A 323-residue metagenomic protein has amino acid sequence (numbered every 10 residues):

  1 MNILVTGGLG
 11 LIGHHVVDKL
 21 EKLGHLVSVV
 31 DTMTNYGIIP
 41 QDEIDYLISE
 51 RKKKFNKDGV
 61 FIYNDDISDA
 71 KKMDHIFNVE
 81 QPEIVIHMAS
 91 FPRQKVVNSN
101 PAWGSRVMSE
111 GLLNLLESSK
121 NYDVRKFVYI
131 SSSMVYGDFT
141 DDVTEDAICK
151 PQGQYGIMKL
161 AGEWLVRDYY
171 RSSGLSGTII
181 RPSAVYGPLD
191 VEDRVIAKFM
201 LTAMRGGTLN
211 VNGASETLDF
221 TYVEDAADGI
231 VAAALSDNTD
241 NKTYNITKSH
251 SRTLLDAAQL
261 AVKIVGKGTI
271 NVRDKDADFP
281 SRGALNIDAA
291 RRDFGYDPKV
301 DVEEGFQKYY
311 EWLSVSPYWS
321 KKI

Functional and structural regions predicted by a protein language model:
M1-R181: N-terminal Rossmann-like NAD(P)+-binding domain of SDR-like oxidoreductases, especially those catalyzing
E21, F77, L116-K120, R167 (+5 more regions): A structural alpha-helix within SAM-dependent methyltransferase catalytic domains
T32, I39-E43, F139-D142, D190-D193 (+3 more regions): Short aromatic-enriched loop/helix-cap "lid" or pocket-rim segments at secondary-structure transitions that line
N56, D69, P188-E192, H250 (+2 more regions): Residue-level signature of the cytosolic catalytic core of signaling kinases
K71, E83, K95, A102 (+7 more regions): Residues in well-ordered alpha-helical elements
D141, Q152-Q154, W164-D219, V223-A232 (+2 more regions): NAD(P)-dependent short-chain dehydrogenase/reductase
A203-I323: C-terminal substrate-binding subdomain of Rossmann-fold SDR/epimerase-dehydratase oxidoreductases
